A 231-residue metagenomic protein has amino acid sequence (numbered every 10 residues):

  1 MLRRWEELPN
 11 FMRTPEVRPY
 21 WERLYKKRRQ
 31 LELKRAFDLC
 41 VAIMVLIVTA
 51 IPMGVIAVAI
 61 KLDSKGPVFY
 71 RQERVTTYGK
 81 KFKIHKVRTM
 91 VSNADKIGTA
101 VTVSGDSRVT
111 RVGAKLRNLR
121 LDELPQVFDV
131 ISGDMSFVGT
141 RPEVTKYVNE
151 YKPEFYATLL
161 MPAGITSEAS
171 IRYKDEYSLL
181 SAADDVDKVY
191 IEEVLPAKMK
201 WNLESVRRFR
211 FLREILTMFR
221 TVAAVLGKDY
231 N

Functional and structural regions predicted by a protein language model:
M1-E16, V130-N231: Hydrophobic structural segments characteristic of membrane proteins
L2-P9, R13-A94, S205-N231: A hydrophobic, helix-centered structural microdomain
V17-E32, S104-R108, E123, G139 (+1 more regions): Juxtamembrane loop-helix boundary motifs flanking transmembrane segments in multi-pass membrane proteins
C40, D106-R111, P196-N202: Bateman (tandem CBS) regulatory domains
L62, N118, V130: Conserved catalytic core of Hanks-type protein kinase domains
K83-A114, N118: Acidic, Ser/Thr-rich low-complexity segments on the non-lumenal side of membrane proteins
V127: Gly/Thr-rich phosphate-binding loop signature of adenosyl cofactor/nucleotide-binding cores
